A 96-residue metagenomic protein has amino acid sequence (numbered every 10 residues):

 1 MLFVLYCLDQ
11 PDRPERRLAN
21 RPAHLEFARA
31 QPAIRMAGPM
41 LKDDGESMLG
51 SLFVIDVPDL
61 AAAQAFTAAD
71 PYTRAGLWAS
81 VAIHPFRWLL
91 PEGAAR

Functional and structural regions predicted by a protein language model:
M1-R96: Conserved, structured core segments of small domains
